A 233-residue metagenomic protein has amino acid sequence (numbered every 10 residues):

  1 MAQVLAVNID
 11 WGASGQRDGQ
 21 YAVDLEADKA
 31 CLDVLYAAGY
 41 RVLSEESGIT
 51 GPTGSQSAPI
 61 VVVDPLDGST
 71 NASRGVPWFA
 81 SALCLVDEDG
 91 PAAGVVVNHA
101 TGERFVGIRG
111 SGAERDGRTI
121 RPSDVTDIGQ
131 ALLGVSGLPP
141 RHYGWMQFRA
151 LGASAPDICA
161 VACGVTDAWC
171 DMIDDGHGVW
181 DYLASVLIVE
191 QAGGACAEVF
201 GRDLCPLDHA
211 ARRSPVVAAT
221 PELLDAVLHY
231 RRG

Functional and structural regions predicted by a protein language model:
M1-L66: N-terminal subdomain of lithium-sensitive/metallo-dependent phosphomonoesterases centered on the IMPase/IPPase/PAP
V7-G12, R41-V42, A113, W145-G152 (+1 more regions): Short secondary-structure junctions
A38, Q56-A58, G75, D89-A92 (+4 more regions): Short coil/turn connectors at secondary-structure junctions
R41-E46, V63, A72, R149-G152 (+2 more regions): General beta-strand structural signal in soluble alpha/beta enzymes
S55-G110: DPxDG-like acidic metal-binding loop motif
D87, R115-D116: Structural motif
I120-G233: An extended, acidic
